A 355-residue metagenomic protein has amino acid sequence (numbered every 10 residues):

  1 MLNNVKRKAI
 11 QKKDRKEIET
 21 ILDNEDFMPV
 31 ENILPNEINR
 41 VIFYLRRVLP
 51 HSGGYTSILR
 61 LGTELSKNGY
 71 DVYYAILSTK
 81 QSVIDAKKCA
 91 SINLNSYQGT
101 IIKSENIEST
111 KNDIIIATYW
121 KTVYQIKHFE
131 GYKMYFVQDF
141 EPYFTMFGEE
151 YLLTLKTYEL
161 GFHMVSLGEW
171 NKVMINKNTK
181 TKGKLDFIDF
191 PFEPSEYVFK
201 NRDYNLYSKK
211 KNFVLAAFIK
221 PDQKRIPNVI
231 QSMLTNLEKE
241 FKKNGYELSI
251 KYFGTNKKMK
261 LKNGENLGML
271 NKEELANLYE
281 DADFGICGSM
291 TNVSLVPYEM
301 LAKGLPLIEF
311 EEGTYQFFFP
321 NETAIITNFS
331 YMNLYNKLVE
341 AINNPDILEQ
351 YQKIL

Functional and structural regions predicted by a protein language model:
L2-T110, F213-A217, F241-S249, T327: N-terminal pre-catalytic "stem/leader" segment of glycosyltransferase-like enzymes
S57, M174-T181, D186-K262: Conserved catalytic-core segment of nucleotide-activated headgroup transferases in glycan assembly
S104-N106, F147-S166: Membrane-proximal helix-turn-helix segments that form the acceptor-binding/catalytic region of lipid-linked
K121, Q125, F144, L160-K184: A short, active-site helix/loop in glycosyltransferases that binds the activated sugar's phosphate group
E280-N292, L305: Acidic donor-binding loop of glycosyltransferase active sites
P306-F310: Short hydrophobic beta-strand element within catalytic cores of glycosyltransferases and related nucleotide-activated
N321-M332, V339-D346: Conserved acidic donor-binding segment of nucleotide-sugar-dependent glycosyltransferases
D346-L355: A short, well-ordered alpha-helix in the C-terminal region of glycosyltransferases
